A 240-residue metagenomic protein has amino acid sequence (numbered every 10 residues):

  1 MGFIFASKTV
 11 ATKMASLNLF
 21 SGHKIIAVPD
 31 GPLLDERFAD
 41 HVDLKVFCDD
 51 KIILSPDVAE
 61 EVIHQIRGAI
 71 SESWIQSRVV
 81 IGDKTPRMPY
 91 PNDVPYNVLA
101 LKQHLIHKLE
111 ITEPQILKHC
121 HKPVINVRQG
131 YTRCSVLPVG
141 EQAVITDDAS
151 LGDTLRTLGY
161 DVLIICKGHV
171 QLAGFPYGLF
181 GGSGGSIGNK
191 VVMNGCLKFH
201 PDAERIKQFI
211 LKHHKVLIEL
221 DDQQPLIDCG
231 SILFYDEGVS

Functional and structural regions predicted by a protein language model:
M1-S240: The feature marks the mature, well-folded catalytic cores of soluble enzymes
